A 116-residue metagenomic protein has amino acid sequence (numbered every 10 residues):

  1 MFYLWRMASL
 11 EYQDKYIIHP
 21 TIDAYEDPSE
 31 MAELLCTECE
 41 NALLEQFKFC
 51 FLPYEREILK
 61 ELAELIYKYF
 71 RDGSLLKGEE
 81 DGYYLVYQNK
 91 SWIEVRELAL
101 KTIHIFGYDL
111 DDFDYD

Functional and structural regions predicted by a protein language model:
M1-E40: Short terminal alpha-helical segments
E40-K101: Amphipathic protein-protein interaction modules
S74, G78, G107-Y115: Structured alpha-helical bundle/scaffold domains in large eukaryotic membrane-trafficking regulators
